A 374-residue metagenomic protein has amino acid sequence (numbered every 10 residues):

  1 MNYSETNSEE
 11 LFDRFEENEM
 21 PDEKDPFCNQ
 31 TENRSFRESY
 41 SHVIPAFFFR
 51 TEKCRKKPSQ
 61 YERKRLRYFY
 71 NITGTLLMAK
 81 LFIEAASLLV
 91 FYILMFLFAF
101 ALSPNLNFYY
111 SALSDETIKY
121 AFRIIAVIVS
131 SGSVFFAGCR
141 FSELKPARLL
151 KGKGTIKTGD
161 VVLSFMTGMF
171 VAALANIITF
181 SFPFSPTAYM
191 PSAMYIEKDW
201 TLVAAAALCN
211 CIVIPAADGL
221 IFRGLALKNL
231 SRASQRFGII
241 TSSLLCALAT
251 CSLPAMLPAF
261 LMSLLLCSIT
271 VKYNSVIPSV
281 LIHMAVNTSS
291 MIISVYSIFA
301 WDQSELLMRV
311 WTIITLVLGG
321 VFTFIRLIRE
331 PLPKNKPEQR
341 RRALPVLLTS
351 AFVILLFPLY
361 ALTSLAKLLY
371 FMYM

Functional and structural regions predicted by a protein language model:
N2-L77, L144-L149: N-terminal juxtamembrane cytosolic/stromal segments of multi-pass membrane proteins
E10-F12, A204-L369: Transmembrane helix-loop-helix hairpins at the membrane interface of multi-pass integral membrane proteins
C54-F82, L144-L174, N335-F357: Interfacial transmembrane-helix boundary/kink motif in multi-pass membrane proteins
Y68-L77, N105-F122, A193-T201, S294-T312: Membrane-interface segments at the starts/ends of alpha-helical transmembrane spans
L76, K119, R123, L149 (+4 more regions): Alpha-helical transmembrane segments and their helix-entry boundary regions
L81-F141, L307-I314, Y373: Alpha-helical transmembrane segments in multi-pass membrane proteins
A85-L88, Y92, F96, I128-A137 (+3 more regions): Hydrophobic core of alpha-helical transmembrane segments in multi-pass integral membrane proteins
F100-P104, F108-K119, P146-L220, I240 (+1 more regions): Juxtamembrane helix-loop-helix connectors linking adjacent transmembrane helices in multi-pass membrane enzymes
